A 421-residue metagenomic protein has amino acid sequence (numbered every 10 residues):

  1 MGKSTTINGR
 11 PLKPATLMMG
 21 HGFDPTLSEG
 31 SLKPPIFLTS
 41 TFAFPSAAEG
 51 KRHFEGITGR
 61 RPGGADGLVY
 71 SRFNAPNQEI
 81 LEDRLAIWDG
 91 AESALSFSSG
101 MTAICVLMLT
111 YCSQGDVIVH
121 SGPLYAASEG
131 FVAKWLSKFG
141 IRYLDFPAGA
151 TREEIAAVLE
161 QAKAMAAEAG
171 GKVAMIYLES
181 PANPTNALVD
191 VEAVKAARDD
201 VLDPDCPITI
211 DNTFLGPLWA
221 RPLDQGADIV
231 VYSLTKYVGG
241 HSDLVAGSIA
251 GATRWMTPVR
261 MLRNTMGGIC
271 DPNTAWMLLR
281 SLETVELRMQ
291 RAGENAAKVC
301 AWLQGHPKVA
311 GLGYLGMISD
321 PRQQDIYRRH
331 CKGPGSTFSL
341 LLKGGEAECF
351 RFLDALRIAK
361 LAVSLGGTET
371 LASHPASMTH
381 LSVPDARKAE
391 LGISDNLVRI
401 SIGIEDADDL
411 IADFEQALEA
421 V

Functional and structural regions predicted by a protein language model:
M1-A65: N-terminal glycine-rich, Lys/His-bearing helix-loop that initiates the first secondary-structure elements of many
G2-K3, E92, A133, R142-L144 (+4 more regions): PLP-dependent enzyme catalytic core of the Aspartate aminotransferase-like
G2-N8, M18-L27, S93-K308, G313: Conserved PLP-enzyme active-site core in the AAT-like
F23-P25, L38-P45, F214, K236 (+7 more regions): Glycine-rich beta-alpha junction loops
T41, S46-T102, A127-K134: Conserved N-terminal alpha-helix of the aminotransferase class I/II PLP-enzyme fold
W88, L303-P307, L356: Acidic-histidine catalytic/liganding microenvironments
G311-V398, I402: Conserved C-terminal alpha-helix-loop-beta "cap" of PLP-dependent enzymes that closes/shapes the active-site mouth
